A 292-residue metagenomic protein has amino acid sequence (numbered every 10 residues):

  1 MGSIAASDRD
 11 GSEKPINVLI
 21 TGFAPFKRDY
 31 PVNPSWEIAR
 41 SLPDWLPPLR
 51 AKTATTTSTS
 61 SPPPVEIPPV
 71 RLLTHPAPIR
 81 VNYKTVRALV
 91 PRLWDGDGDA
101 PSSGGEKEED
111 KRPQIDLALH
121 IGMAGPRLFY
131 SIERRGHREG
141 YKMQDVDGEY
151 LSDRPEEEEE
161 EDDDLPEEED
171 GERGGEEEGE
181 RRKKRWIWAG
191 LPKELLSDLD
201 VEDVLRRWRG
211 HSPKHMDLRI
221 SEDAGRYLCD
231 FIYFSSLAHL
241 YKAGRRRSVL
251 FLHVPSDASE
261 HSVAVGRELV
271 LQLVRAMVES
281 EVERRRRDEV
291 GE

Functional and structural regions predicted by a protein language model:
M1-A224, Y241-K242, P255, A264 (+1 more regions): N-terminal catalytic or cofactor-binding beta/alpha core of small enzyme domains
R226-E279: Active-site-adjacent mobile loop/cap segments within catalytic or ligand-binding domains
